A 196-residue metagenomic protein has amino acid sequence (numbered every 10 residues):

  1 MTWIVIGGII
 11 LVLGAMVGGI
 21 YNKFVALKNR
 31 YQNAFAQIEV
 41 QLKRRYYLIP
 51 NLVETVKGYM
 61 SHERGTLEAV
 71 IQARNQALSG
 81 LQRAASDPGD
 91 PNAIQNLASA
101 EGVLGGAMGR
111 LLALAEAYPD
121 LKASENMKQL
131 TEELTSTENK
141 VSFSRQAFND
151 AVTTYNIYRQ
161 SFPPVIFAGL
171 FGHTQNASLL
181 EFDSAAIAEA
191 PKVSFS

Functional and structural regions predicted by a protein language model:
M1-S196: A helix-centric hydrophobic-segment signal that preferentially recognizes long, alpha-helical stretches used
